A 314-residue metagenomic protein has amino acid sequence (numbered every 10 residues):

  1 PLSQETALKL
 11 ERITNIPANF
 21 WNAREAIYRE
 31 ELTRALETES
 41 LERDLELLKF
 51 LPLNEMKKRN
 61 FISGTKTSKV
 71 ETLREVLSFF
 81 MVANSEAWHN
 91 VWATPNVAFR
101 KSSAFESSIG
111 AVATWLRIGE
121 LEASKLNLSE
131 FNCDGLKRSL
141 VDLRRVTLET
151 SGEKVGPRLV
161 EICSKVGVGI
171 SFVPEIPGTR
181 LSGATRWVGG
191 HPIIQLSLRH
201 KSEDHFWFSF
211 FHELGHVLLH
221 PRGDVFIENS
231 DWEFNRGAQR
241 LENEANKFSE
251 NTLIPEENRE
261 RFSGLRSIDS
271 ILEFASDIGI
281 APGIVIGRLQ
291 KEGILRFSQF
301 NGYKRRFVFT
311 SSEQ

Functional and structural regions predicted by a protein language model:
P1-Q314: Active-site hotspot residues in diverse enzymes, especially metal/ion-binding acidic/histidine motifs
